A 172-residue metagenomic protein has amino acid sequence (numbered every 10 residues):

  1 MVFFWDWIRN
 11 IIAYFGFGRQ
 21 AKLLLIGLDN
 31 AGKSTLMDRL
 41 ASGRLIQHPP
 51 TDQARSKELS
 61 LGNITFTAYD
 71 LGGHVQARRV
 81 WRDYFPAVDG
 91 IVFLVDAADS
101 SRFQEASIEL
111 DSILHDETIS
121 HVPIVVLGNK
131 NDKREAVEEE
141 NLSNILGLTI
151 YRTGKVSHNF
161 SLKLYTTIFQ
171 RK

Functional and structural regions predicted by a protein language model:
M1-K172: TRAFAC-class small GTPase G-domain
